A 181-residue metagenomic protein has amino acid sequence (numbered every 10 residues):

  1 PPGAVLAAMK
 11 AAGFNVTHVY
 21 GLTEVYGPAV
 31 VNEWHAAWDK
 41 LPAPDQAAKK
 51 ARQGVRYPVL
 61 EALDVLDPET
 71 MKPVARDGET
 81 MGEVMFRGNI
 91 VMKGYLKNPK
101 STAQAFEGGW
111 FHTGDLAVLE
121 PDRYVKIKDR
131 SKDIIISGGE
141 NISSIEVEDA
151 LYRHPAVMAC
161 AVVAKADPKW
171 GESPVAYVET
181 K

Functional and structural regions predicted by a protein language model:
P1-K50, P58-A62, E69-A75, E79: Gly/Ser/Thr-rich phosphate-binding loop
G21, G54, D115, G139: Active-site glycine-centered loops adjacent to acidic/histidine catalytic or metal-binding residues that shape
W38, V55-L60, K72-Q104, E140: Conserved ATP/PPi-binding loop(s) of AMP-dependent carboxylate-activating enzymes
V65-L66, V118: Hydrophobic beta-strand positions
E69-K72, G109, R123, G139: Detector for glycine-centered tight turns/loop "hinges" at secondary-structure junctions
G82, G88, K93-K97, L116-K181: AMP-binding/adenylate-forming catalytic core of the ANL superfamily
